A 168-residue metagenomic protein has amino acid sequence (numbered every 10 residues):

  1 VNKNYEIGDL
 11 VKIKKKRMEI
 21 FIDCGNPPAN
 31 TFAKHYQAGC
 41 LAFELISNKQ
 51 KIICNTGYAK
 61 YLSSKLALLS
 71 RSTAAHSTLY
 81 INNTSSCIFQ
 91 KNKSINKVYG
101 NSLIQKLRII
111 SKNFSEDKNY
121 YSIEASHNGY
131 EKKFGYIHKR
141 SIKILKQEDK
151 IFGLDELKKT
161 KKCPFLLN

Functional and structural regions predicted by a protein language model:
V1-L167: Catalytic and substrate-binding regions of extracellular carbohydrate-active enzymes, especially polysaccharide lyases
